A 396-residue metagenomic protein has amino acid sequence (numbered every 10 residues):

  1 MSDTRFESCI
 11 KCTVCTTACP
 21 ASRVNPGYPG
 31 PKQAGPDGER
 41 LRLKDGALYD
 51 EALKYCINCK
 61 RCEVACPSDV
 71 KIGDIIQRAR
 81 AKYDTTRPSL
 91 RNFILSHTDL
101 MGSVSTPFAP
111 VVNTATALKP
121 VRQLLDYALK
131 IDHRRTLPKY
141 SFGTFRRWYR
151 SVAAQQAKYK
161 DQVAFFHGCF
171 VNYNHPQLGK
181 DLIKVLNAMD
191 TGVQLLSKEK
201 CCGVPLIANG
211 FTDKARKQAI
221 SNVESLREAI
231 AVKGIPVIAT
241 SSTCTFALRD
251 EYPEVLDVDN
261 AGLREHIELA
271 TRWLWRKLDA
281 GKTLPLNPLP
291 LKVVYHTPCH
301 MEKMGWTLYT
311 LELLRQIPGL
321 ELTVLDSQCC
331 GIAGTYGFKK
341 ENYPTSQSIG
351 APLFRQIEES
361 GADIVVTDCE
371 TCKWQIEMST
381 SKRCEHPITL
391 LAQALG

Functional and structural regions predicted by a protein language model:
M1, G27-A47, G305-L313, Q347: Short, charged low-complexity linear segments at domain edges
M1-F6, R42-L53, N187-M189, Q316-G319: Short, intrinsically disordered, charge-biased short linear motifs at domain edges
D3, S8-I10, V14-E39, D50 (+4 more regions): Iron-sulfur cluster-binding cysteine motifs and their immediate structural context in ferredoxin-like electron-transfer
G35, L48-Y49, V185, S327: N-proximal short alpha-helices
L43-A47, R61, F93-H97: A ubiquitous short alpha-helical element
I72-G396: Iron-sulfur cluster-binding electron-transfer modules in prokaryotic oxidoreductases
